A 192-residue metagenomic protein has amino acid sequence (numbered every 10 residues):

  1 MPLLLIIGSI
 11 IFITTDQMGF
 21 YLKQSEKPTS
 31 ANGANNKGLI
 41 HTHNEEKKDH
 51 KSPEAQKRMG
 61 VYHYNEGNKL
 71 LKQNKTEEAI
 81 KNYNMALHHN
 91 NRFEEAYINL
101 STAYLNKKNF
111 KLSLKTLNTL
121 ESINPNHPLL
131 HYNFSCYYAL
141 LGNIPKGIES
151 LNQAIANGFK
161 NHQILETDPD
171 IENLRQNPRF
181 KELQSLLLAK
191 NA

Functional and structural regions predicted by a protein language model:
M1-R58, N191-A192: Long, contiguous interaction/recruitment modules in multidomain scaffold/adaptor proteins
G33-I40, K51-H89: Alpha-helical segment of the N-proximal tetratricopeptide repeat
I40-N44, K48, K72-M85, N106-T119 (+1 more regions): Structural signature of tandem alpha-helical TPR/SEL1-like repeats, specifically the intra-repeat loop/turn
P53, G60, E94-E95, P128-L129 (+1 more regions): Helix-start (N-cap) detector for alpha-helical repeat units in TPR-like alpha-solenoids, especially tetratricopeptide
N65, N99, N133, T167-D168: Canonical tetratricopeptide repeat
L87-H88, N118-S122, A156: Conserved structural position within tetratricopeptide repeats
